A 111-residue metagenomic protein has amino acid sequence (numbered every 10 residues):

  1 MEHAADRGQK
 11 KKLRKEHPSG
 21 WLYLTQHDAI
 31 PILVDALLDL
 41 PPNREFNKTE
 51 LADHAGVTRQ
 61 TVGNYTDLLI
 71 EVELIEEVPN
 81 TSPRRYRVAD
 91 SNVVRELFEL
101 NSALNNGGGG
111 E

Functional and structural regions predicted by a protein language model:
A4-V34: Short alpha-helical segments that sit at the start of domains
A5-H17, V93-E111: Amphipathic alpha-helical dimerization/coiled-coil segments that flank or bridge DNA-binding/regulatory modules
L22-P31, N47, N80-S102: Short, cationic-aromatic polyanion-contact patches
L22-Y23, T58-Q60: Short coil turns linking two alpha-helices in DNA-binding domains
V34-P42: Short, locally clustered residues in the helix-turn-helix/winged-helix DNA-binding domain
P42-D53: Short acidic, hydrophobic short linear motifs in intrinsically disordered regions
T66-D67: Short, hydrophobic-biased segments on the C-terminal half of alpha helices that form "recognition helices"
I70-N80: A short, conserved structural fragment
